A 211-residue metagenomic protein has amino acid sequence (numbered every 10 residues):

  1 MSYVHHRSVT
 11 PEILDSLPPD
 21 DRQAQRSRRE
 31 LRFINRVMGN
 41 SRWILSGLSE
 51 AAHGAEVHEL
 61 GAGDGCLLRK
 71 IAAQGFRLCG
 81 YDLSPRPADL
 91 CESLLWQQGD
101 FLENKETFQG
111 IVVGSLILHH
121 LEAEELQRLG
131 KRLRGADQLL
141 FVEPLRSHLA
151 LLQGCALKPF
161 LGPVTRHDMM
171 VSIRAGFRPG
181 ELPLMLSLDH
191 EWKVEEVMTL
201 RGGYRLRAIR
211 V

Functional and structural regions predicted by a protein language model:
M1-R28: N-terminal, positively charged/glycine-rich alpha-helical extensions of SAM-dependent methyltransferases
D21-R42: Class I SAM-dependent methyltransferase Rossmann-like catalytic core, especially the SAM/SAH-binding loop
A55-G63: Conserved class I S-adenosyl-L-methionine
D64-E103: Class I SAM-dependent methyltransferase SAM/SAH-binding core
V113: A conserved beta-strand element that flanks and buttresses the S-adenosyl-L-methionine
L121-L133: A short, conserved alpha-helix within the catalytic core of class I
P144-D189, E195-E196: C-terminal alpha-helical "lid/dimerization" subdomain adjacent to the S-adenosyl-L-methionine
E196-V211: Core SAM-dependent methyltransferase catalytic element
